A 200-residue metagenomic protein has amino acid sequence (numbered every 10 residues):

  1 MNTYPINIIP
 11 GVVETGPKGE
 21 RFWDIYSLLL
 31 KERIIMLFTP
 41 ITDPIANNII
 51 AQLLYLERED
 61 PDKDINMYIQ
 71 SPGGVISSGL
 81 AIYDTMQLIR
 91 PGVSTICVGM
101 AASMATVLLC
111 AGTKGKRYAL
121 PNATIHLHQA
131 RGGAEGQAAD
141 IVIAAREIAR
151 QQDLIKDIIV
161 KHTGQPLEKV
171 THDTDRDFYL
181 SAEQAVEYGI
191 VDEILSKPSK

Functional and structural regions predicted by a protein language model:
M1-K200: Terminal-region recognition feature
